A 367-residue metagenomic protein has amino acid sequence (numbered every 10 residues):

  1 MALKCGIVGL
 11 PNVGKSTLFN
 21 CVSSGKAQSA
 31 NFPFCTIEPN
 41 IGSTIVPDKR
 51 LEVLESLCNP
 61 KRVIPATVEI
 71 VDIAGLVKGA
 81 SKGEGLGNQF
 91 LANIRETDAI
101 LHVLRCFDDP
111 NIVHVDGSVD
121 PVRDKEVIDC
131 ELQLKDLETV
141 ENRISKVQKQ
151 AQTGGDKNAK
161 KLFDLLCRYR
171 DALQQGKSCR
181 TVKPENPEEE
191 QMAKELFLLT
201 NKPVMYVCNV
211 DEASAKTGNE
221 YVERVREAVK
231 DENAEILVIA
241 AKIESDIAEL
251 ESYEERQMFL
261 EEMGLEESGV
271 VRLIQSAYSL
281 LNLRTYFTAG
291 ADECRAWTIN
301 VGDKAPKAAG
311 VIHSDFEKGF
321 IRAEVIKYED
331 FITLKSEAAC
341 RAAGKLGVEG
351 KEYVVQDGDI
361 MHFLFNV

Functional and structural regions predicted by a protein language model:
M1-N111, V147: Conserved G1/Walker A P-loop phosphate-binding module
A2-V8, V13, F19, K146-Q356 (+1 more regions): C-terminal-of-GTPase-core extension/linker across diverse P-loop GTPases
A30-N31, I112-D116, G218-E220, L250: Short amphipathic alpha-helical segments
F34, D48-L51, I64-I70, E84-D98 (+8 more regions): Amphipathic alpha-helical transducer elements in NTP-driven molecular machines
G42-P47, A74-E84, R95-D156, A172-E185 (+1 more regions): Conserved Switch II/interswitch segment of TRAFAC-class P-loop GTPases
